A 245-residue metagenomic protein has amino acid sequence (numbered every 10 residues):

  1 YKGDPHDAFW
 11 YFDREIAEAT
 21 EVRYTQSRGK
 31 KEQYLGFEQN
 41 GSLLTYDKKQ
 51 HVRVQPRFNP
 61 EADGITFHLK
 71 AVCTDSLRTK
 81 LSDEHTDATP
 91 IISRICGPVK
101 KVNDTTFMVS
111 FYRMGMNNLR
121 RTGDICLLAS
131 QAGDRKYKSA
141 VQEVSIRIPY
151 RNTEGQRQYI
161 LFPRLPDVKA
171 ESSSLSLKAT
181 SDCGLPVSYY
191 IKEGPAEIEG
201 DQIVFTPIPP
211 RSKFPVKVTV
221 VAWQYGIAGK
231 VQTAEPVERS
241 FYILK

Functional and structural regions predicted by a protein language model:
K2-K245: Solvent-exposed beta-strand/loop surfaces, strongest in extracytoplasmic domains of secreted and cell-surface proteins
